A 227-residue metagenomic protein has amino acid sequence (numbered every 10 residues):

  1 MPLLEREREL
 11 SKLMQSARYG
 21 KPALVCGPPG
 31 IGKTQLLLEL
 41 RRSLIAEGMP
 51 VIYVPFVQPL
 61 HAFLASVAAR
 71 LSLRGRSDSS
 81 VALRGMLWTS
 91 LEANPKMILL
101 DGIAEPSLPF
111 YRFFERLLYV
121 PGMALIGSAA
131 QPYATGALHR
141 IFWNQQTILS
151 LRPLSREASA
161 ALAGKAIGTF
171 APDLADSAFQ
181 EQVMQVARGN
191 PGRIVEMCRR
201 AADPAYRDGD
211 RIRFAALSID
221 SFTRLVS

Functional and structural regions predicted by a protein language model:
M1-L13: N-terminal pre-P-loop "Q-motif" helix
Y19-L38: Walker A/P-loop nucleotide-binding motif
R42-V51: Post-Walker A helix-loop "phosphate-sensing" segment adjacent to the P-loop in P-loop NTPases
M49, Q58-S77: Conserved NTP-binding/hydrolysis module of P-loop NTPases
M86-F110: Conserved P-loop NTPase "ATPase switch" module shared by AAA+ and STAND
E105-P109, F113-I141: Sensor-1/coupling segment of RecA-like P-loop NTPase cores
Y133-Q185, R199-I212: Helix-loop-helix "sensor" segment of P-loop NTPases
G209-S227: Trafficking entry modules
